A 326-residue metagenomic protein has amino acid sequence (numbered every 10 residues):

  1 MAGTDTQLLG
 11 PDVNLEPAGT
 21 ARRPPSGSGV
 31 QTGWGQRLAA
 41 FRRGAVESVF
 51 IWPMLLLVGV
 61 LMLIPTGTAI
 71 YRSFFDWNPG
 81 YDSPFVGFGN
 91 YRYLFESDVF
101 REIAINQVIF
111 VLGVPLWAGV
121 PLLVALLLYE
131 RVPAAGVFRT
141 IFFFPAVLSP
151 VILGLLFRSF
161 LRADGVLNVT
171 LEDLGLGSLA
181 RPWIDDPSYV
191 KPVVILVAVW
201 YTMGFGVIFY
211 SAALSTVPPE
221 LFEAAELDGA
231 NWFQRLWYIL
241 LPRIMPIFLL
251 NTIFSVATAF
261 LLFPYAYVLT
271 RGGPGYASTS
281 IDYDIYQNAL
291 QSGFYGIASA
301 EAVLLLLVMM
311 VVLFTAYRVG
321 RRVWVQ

Functional and structural regions predicted by a protein language model:
M1-I51, P133-A135, Y295, A316-Q326: Transmembrane alpha-helical segments of polytopic membrane transport and secretion proteins
R43-Q326: A structural signal for multi-pass alpha-helical bundles of membrane permease subunits that mediate small-molecule
